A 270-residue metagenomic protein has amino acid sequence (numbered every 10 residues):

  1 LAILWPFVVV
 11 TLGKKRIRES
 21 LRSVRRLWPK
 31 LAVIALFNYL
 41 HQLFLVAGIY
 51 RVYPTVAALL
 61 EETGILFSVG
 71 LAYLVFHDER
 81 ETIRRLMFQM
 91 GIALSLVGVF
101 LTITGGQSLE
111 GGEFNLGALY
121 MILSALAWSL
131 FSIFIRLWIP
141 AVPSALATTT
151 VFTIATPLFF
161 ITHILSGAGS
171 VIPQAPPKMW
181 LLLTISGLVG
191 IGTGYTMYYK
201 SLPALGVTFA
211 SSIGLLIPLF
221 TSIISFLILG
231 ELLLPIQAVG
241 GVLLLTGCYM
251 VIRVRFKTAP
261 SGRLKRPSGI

Functional and structural regions predicted by a protein language model:
L1-T11, F67, M87-G98, L116-L123 (+2 more regions): Hydrophobic alpha-helical transmembrane segments of multi-pass integral membrane proteins, especially transporters
A2, V46-R80, S124, V207-F226: Specific alpha-helical transmembrane segments that line the substrate/conduction pathway and gating interfaces
V9-E61, L101, G187-L205: Specific transmembrane alpha-helical segments of multi-pass solute transporters/efflux pumps, especially DMT/EamA
V10, D78-E79, M179-L181, G214-I270: C-terminal-most transmembrane helix of multi-pass membrane proteins
R18-E19, A47-Y50, I103-L116, I164-L182 (+2 more regions): Membrane-interface helix termini and inter-helical loops of multi-pass transporters
A32, G48, L74-R80, W138 (+5 more regions): Hydrophobic/aromatic residues within transmembrane alpha-helices of multi-pass small-molecule transporters
A57-T63, F134-P157, G187-L227: Helix-helix packing/entry segments at the starts of transmembrane helices
S68-Y73, R84-G106, L215, I224 (+1 more regions): Hydrophobic transmembrane alpha-helices of multi-pass small-molecule transport proteins
